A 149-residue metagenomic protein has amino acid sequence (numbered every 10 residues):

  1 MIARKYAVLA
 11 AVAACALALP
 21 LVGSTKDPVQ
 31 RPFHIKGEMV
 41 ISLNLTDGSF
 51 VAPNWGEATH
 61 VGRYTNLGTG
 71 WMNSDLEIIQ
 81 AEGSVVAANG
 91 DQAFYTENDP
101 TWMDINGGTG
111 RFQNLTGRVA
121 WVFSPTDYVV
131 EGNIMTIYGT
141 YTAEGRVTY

Functional and structural regions predicted by a protein language model:
I2-A10: Bacterial N-terminal signal peptides that target proteins for export
L9-A11, G23-S24: Terminal non-domain segments
A10-A18: Bacterial N-terminal signal peptides
G23-Y149: Beta-strand-enriched cores of mature, soluble protein domains
